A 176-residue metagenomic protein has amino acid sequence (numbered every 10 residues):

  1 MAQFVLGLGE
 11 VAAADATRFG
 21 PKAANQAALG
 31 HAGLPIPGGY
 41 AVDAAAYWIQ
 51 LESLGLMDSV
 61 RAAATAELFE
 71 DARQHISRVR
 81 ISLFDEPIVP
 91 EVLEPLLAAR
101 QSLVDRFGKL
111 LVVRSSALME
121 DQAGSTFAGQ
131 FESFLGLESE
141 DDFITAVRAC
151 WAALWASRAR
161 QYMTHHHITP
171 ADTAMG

Functional and structural regions predicted by a protein language model:
M1-G176: N-terminal beta-alpha lobe that positions the nucleotide/phosphoryl donor in ATP/NTP-coupled carboxylate activation
